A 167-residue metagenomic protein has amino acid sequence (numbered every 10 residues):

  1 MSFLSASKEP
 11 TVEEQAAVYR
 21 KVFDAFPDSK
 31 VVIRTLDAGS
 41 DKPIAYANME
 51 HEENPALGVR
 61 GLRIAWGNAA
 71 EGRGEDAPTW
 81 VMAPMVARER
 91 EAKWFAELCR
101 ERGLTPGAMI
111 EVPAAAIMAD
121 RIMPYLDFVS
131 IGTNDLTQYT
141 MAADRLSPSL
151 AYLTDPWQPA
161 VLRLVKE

Functional and structural regions predicted by a protein language model:
M1-E167: Conserved alpha/beta-domain cores
